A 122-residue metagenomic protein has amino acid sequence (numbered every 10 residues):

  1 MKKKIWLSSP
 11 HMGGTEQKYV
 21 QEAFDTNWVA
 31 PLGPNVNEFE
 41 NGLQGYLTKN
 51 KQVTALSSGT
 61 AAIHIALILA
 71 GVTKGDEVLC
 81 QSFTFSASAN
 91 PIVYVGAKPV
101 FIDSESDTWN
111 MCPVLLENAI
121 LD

Functional and structural regions predicted by a protein language model:
M1-A30: N-terminal "arm"/small-domain region of PLP-dependent enzymes with the aminotransferase-like
P10-G13, L32, A55, W109: Aromatic-acidic/polar surface patches that form glycan- and anion
P10-G14, N37, S86: Alpha-helix N-cap/helix-start motif at coil-to-helix transitions, marked by capping-box chemistry
K18, S57, A61, F83-A87: An amphipathic alpha-helix/helix-turn recognition signal
K18-D25, P34-G45, V114-D122: Replace "anionic and nucleotidyl ligands
L32-E77, P91-V93, F101-D103: Phosphate-binding glycine-rich loop
I68, V72-D122: PLP-dependent aminotransferase-like
